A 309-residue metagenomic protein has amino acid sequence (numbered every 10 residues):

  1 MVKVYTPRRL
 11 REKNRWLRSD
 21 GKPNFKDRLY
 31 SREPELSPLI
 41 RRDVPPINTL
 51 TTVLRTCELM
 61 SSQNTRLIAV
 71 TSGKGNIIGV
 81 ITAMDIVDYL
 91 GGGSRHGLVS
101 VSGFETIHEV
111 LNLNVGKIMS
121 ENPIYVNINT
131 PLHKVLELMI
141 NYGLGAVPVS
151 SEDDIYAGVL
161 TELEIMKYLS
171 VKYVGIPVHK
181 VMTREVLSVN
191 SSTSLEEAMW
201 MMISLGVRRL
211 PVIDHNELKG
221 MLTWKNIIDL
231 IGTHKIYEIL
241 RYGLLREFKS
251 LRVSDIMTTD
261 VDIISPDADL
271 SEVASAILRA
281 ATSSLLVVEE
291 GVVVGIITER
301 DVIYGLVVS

Functional and structural regions predicted by a protein language model:
M1-S309: Tandem CBS (Cystathionine beta-synthase) repeat/Bateman regulatory domains
